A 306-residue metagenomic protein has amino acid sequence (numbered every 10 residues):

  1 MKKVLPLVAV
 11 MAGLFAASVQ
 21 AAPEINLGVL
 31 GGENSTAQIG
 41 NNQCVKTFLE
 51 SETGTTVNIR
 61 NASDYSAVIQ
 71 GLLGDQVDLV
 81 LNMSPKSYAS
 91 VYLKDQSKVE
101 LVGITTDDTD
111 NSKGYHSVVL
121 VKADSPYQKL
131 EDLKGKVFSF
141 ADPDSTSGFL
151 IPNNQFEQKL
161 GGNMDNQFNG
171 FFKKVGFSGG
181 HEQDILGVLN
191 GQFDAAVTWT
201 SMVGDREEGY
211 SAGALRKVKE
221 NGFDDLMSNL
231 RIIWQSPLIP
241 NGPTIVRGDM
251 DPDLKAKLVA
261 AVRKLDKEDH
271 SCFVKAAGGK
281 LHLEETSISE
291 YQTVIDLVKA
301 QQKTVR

Functional and structural regions predicted by a protein language model:
M1-Q20: Gram-negative bacterial Sec-dependent N-terminal signal peptides
A22-A89: Extracytoplasmic small-molecule ligand-binding "clamshell" domains of the periplasmic binding protein/Venus flytrap
A22-V29, E33-C44, A214-K217, V246-R306: An extracytoplasmic/periplasmic, membrane-proximal ligand-sensing/linker region
N26-S51, P85, T109-L186, S271 (+1 more regions): Bilobed "Venus flytrap"/periplasmic-binding protein-like clamshell domains and structurally analogous long
G40, C44, F48, A67 (+13 more regions): Extracytoplasmic/secreted proteins, especially bacterial periplasmic and envelope-associated proteins
L73-L81, Q96-K98, V137-F138, L189-M202: Alpha-to-beta junction loops
K98-S112, N229-Q235: A structural signal for short loop-to-beta-strand junctions that line the ligand-binding cleft of periplasmic/secreted
P143-D251: Pocket-lining segment of extracytoplasmic ligand-binding domains
